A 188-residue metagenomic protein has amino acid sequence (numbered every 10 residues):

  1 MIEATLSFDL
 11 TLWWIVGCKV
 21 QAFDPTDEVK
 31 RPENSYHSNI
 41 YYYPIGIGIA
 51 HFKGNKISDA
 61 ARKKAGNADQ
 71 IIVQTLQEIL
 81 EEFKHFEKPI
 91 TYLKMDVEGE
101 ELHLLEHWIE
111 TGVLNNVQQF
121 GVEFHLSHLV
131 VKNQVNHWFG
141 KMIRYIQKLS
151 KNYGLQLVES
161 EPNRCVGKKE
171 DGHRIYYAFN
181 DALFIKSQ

Functional and structural regions predicted by a protein language model:
M1-Q188: Phosphate/nucleotide-binding beta-alpha loop and adjacent structural elements of enzyme active sites
